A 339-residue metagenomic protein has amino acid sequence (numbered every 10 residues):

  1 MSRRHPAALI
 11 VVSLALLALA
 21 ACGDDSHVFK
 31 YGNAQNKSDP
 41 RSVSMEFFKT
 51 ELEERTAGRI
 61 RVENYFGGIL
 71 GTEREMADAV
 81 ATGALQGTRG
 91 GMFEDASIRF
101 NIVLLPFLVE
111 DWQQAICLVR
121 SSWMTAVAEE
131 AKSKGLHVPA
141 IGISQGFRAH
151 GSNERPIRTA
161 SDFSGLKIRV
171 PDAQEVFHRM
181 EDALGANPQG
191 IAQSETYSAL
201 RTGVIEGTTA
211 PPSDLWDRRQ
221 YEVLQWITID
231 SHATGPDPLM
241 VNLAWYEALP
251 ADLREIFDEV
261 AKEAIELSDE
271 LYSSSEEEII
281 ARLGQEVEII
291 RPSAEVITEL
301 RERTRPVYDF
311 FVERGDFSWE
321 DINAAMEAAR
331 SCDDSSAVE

Functional and structural regions predicted by a protein language model:
M1-R3, A126-S133: Short, solvent-exposed secondary-structure boundary motifs
M1-V28, S335-E339: Short, low-complexity disordered leader/linker segments with a strong preference for bacterial N-terminal type II
L17, S122-A126, V176: Transmembrane alpha-helix boundary/anchor motif
C22-Q114, A131-E339: N-terminal secretory/targeting leader peptides
W112-E130: A gly/proline- and charged-residue-enriched helix-loop-helix capping module
